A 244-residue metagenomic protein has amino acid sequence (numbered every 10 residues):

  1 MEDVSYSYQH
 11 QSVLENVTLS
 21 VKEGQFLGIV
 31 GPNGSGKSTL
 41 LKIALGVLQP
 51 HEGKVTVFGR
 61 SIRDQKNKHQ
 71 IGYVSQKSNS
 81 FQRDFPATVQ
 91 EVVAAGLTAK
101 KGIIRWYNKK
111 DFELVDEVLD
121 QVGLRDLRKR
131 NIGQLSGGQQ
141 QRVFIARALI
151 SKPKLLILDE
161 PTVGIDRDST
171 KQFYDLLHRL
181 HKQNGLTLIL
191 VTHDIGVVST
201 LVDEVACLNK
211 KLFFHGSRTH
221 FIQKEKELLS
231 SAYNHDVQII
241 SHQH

Functional and structural regions predicted by a protein language model:
L45: Helix-to-loop junction immediately C-terminal to a conserved catalytic motif
G53-N67: Conserved ABC transporter NBD signature motif
A94, K109-L127: Conserved ABC ATPase "signature" region
K152: Conserved catalytic motifs of ABC-family nucleotide-binding domains
L156-D159: Catalytic Walker B motif of ABC-type/P-loop ATPase nucleotide-binding domains
T192-H193: H-loop/switch region of ABC-family ATPase nucleotide-binding domains
K211-N234: Conserved beta-strand-loop-alpha-helix hinge in the C-terminal portion of ABC ATPase nucleotide-binding domains
